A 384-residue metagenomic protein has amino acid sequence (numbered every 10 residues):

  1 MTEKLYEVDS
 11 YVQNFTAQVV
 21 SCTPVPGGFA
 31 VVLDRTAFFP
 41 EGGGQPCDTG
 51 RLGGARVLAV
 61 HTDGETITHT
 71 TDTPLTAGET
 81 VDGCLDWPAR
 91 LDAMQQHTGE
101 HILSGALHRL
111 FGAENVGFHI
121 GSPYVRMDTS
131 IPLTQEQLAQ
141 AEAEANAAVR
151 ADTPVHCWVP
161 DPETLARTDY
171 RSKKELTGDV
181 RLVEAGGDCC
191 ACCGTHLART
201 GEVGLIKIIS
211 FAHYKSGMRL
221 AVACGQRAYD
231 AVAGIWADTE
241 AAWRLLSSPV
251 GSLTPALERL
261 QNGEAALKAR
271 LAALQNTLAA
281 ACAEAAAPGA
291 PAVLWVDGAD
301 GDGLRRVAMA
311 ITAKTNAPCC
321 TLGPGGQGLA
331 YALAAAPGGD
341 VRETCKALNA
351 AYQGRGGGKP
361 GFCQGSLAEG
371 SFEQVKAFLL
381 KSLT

Functional and structural regions predicted by a protein language model:
M1-E79: Conserved nucleotide-binding/hydrolysis modules and their immediate coupling elements across P-loop/ASCE NTPase motors
Q13, V25-G27, G64-E65, L75-A77 (+6 more regions): Short flexible coil/turn linkers enriched for glycine and charged/polar residues that connect secondary-structure
Q18-S21, H156-V159, G289-G298: Short amphipathic
S21-A37, E79-R90, E175-G187, P337-R355 (+1 more regions): Short, hydrophobic/aliphatic alpha-helical segments
A30-V31, G64-T73, V125-I131, Y331-A332 (+1 more regions): A generic structural motif
T36-L52, T76-M127, G356, P360-G361: Active/ligand-binding-proximal structured segments within catalytic/core domains that scaffold catalytic residues
A89, R109-Y214: Functional cores that coordinate and move charged inorganic groups
I209-T384: Terminal appendage regions of diverse proteins
